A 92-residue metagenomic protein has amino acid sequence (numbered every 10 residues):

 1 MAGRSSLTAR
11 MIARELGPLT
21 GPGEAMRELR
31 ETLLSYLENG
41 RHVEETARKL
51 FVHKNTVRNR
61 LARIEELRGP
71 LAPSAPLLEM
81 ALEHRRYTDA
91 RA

Functional and structural regions predicted by a protein language model:
M1-A92: Cytosolic nucleotide-utilizing catalytic cores of signal-transduction proteins
